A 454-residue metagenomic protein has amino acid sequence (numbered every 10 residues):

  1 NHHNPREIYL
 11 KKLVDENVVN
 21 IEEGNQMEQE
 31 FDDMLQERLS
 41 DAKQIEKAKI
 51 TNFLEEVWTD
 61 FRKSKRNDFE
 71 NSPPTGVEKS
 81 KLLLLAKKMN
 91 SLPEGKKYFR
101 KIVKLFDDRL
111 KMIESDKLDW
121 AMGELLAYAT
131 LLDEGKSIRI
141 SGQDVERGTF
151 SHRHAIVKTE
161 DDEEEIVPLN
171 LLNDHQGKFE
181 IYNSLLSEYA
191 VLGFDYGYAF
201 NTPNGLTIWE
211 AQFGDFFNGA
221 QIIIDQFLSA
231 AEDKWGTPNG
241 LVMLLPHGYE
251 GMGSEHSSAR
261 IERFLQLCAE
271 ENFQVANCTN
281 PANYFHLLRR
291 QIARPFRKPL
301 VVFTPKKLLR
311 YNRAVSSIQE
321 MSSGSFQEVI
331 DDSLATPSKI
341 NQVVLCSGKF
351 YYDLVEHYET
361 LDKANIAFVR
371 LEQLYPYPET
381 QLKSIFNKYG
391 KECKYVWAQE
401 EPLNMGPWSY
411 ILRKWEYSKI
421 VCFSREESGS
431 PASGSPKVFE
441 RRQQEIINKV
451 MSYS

Functional and structural regions predicted by a protein language model:
N1-S454: Flexible, glycine-rich loop/tail regions that form catalytic "lids" or insertion modules at the edges of active sites
